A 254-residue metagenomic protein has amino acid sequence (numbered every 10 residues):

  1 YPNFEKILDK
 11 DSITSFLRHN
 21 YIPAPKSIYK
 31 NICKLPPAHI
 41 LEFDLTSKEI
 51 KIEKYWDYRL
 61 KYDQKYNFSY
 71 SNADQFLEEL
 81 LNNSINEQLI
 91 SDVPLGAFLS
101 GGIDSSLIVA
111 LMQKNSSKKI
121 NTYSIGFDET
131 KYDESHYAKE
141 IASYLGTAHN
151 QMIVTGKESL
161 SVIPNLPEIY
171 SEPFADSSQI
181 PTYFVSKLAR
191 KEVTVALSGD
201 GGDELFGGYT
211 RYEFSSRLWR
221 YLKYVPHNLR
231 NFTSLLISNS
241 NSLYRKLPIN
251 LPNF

Functional and structural regions predicted by a protein language model:
Y1-Y170, T182, S186: Cysteine-centered catalytic environments shared across enzyme families
E140-N150, V154-F254: Glycine-rich active-site loop/lid subdomains used to bind and stabilize high-energy intermediates
